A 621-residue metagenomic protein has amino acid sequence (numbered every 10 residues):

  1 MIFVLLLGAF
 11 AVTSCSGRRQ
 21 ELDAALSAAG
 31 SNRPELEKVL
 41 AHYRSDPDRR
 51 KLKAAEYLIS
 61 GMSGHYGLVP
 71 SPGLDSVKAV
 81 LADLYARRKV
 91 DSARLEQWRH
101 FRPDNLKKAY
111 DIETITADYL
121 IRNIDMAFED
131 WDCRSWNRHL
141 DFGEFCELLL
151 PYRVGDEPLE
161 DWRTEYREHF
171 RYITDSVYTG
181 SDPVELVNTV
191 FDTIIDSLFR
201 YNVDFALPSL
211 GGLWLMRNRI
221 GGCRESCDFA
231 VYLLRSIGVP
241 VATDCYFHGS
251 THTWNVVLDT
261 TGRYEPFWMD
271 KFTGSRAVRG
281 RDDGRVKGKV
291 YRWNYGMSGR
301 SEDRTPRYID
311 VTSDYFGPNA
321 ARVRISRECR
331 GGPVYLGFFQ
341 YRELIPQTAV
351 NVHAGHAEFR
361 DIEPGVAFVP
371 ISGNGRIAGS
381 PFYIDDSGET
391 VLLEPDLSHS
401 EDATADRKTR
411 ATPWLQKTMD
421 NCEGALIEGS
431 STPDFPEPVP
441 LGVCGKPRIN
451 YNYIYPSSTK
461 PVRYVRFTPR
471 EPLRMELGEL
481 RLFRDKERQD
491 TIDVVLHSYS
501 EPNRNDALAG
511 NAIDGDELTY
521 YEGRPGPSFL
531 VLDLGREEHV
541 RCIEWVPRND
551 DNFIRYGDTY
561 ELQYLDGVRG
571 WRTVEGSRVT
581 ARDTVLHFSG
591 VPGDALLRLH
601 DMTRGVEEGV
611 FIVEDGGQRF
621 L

Functional and structural regions predicted by a protein language model:
T13-S14: C-terminal motif of bacterial Sec signal peptides marking the signal peptidase cleavage site
E21-D23, S27, S45, V177-S181 (+4 more regions): Hydrophobic/aromatic-rich core segments of domains that either
E37-K38, D46-N218: Secondary-structure boundary elements
P318-E328, A411-T412: A short, amphipathic beta-strand motif
G332-N351, L426-V443, D550, Y556 (+2 more regions): Short amphipathic beta-strand segments in non-cytosolic proteins
H356-A367, G373-G375, T459-P461, G590-G593: Short Pro-Gly-centered beta-turn/loop motif in secreted/extracellular proteins
N374-S400, L482, G609-L621: Structured interaction patches on ligand/partner-binding surfaces of diverse proteins
E401-Y451, S457-P461, P472-V540, V546-R555 (+1 more regions): Disordered, acidic Ser/Thr/Pro-rich linker "stalks" and the adjacent N-terminal cap of the next globular domain
